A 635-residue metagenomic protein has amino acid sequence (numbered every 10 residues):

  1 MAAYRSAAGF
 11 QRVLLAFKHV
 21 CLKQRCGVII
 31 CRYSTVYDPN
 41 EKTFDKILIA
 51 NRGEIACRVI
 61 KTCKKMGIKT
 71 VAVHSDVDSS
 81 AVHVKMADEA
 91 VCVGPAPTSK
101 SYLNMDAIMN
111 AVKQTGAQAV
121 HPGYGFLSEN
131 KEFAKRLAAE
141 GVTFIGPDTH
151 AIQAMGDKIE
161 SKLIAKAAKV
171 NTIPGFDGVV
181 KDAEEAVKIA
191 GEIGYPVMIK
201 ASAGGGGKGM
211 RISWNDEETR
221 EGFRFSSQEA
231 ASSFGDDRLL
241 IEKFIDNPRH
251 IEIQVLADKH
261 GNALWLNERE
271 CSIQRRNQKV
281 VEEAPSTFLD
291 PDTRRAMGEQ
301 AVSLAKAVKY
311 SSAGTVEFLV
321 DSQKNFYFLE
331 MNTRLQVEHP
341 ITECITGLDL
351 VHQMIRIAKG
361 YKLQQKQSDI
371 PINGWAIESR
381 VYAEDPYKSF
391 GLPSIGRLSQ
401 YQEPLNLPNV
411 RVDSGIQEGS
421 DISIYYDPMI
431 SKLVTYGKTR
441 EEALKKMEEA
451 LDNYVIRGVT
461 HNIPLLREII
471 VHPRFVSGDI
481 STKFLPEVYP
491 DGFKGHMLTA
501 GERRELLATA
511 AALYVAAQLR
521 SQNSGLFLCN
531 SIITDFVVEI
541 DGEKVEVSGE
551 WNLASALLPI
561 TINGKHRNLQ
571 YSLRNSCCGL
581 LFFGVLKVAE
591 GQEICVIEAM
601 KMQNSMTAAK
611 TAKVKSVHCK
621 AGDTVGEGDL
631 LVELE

Functional and structural regions predicted by a protein language model:
A2-V316, V320-H339, I345: N-terminal beta-alpha lobe that positions the nucleotide/phosphoryl donor in ATP/NTP-coupled carboxylate activation
A119, S128-R136, E378, K388 (+1 more regions): Structured, non-catalytic alpha/beta "coupling" segments that mediate domain-domain communication and provide generic
H260, R334, G347, D427 (+2 more regions): ATP/adenylate-binding site constellation spanning eukaryotic-like Ser/Thr protein kinases, ABC-transporter
A301, P340-E543, E627-E633: Catalytic cores of soluble metabolic enzymes centered on carboxylation/carboxyl-transfer
I532-L557, N563-R567: Conserved nucleotide-binding/hydrolysis modules and their immediate coupling elements across P-loop/ASCE NTPase motors
C577, L581-E635: Structured functional modules or segments
